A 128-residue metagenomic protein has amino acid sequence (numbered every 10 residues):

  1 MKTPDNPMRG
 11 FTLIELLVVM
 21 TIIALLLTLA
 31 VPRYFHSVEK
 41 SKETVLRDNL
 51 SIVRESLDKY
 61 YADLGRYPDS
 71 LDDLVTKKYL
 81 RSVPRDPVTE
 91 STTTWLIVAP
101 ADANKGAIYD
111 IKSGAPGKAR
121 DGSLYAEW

Functional and structural regions predicted by a protein language model:
M1-F11: N-terminal leader/signal peptides at the extreme start of proteins
F11, L29, D69: Short beta-to-alpha loop/turn elements within the nucleotide-binding domains of ABC transporters
L17-R33: Alpha-helical hydrophobic helix detector
T28, H36, E43, E55 (+1 more regions): Regular, well-ordered alpha-helical segments
R33-L50: Aliphatic-rich helix starts adjacent to a transmembrane/signal segment
S51-W128: Low-complexity, acidic interaction segments enriched in glycine
